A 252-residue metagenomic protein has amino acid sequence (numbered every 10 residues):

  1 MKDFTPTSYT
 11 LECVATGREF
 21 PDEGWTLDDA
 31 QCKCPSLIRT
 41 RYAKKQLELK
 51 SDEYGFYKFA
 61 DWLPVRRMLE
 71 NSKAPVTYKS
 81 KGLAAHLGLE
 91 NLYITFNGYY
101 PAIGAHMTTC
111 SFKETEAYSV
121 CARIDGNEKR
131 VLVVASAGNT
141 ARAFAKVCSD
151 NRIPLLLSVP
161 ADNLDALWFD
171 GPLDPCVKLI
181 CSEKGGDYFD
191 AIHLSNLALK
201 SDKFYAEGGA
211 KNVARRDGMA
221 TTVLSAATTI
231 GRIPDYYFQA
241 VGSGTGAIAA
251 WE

Functional and structural regions predicted by a protein language model:
M1-E252: PLP-dependent amino-acid enzyme catalytic core
